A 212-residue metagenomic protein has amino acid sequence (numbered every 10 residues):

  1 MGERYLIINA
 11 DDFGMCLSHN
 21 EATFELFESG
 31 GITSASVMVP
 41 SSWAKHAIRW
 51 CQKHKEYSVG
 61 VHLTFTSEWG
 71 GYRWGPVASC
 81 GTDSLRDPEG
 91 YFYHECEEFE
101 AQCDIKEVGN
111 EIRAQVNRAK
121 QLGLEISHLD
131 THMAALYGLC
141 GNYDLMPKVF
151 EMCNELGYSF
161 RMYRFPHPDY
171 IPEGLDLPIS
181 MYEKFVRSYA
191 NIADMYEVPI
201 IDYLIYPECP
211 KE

Functional and structural regions predicted by a protein language model:
M1-S18, T23: Boundary/entry segment of secreted carbohydrate-active catalytic domains
Y5-I7, I32-S36, E56-H62, I126-D130 (+2 more regions): Structural preference for beta-strand elements that scaffold enzyme active sites
D11-F13, M38-P40, H62-E68, A134-L136 (+2 more regions): Active-site beta-loop-alpha junctions enriched in small/polar residues
L17-S42: A short alpha/beta connector and helix-capping loop motif
N20, A44, V108, I112 (+1 more regions): Aromatic/hydrophobic pocket-lining residues that form the small-molecule binding cavity in soluble enzyme cores
T23-S29, A44-S58, R73-D87, K120-G123 (+2 more regions): Acidic (Asp/Glu)-rich catalytic clusters
S67-H128: Active-site gating/metal-coordination segments in enzymes
I105, R113-I201, K211: Catalytic domains of cell-wall/extracellular-matrix polysaccharide-remodeling enzymes, centered on de-N-acetylation
